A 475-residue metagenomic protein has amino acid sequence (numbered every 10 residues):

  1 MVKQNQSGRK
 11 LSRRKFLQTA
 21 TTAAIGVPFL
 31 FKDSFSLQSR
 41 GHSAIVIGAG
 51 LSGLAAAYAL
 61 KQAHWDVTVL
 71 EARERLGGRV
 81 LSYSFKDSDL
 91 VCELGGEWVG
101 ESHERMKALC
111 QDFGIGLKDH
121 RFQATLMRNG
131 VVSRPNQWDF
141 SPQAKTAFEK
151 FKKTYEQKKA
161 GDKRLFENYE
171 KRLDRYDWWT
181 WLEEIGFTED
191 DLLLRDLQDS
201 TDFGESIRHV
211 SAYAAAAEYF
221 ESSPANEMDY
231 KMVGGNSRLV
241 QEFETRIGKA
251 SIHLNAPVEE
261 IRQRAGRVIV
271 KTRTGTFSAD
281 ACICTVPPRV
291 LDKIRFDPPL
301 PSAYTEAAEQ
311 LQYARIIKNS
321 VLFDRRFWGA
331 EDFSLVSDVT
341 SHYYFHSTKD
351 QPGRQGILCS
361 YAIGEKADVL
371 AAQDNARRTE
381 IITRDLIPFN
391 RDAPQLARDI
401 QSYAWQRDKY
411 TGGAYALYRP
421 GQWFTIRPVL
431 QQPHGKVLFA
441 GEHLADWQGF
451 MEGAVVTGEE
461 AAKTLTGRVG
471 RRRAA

Functional and structural regions predicted by a protein language model:
M1-L11: N-terminal secretory signal peptides
L11-L30: N-terminal export leaders
S43-V69: N-terminal Rossmann-like FAD-binding beta1-loop-alpha1 element of flavoenzymes
K61-Y83: Glycine-rich FAD pyrophosphate-binding loop
A63, R267-I269, R315, E331-A475: Conserved flavin/dinucleotide-binding core of flavoenzymes
D87-T154: Dinucleotide-binding Rossmann-like beta1-alpha1 core, especially the glycine-rich loop that anchors the ADP
K163-R267, T285-V290, R295, L417-P420: Active-site/ligand-binding neighborhood in enzyme catalytic cores
L254-A362, V369, F389: Mid-domain catalytic core of redox enzymes that form a hydrophobic substrate pocket/lid adjacent to a catalytic redox
